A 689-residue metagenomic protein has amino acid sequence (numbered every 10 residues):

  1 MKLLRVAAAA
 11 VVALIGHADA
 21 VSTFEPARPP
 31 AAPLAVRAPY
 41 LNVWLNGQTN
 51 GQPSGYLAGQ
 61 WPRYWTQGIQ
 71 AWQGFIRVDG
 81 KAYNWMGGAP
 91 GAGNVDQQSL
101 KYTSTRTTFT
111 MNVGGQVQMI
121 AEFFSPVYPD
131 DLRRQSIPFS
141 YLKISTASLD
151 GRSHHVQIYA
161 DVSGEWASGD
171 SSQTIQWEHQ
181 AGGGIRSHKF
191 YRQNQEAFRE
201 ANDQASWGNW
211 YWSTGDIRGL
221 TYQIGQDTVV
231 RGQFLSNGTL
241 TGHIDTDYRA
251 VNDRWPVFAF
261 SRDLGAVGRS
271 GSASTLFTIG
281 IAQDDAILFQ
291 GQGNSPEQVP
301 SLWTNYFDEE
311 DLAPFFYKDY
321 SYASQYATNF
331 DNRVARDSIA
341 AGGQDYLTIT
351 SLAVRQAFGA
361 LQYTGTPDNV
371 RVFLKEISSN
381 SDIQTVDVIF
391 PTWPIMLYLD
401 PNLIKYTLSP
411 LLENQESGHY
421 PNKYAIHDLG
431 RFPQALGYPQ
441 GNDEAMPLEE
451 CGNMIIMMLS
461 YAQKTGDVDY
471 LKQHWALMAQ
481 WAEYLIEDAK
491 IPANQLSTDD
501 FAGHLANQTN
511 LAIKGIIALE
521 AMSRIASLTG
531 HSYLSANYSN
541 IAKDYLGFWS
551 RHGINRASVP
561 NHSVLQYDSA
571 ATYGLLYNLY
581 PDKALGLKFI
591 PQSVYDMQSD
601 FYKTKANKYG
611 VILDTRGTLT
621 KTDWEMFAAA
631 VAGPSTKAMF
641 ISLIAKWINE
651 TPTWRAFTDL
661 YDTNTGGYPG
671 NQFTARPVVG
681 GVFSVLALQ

Functional and structural regions predicted by a protein language model:
M1-S22, R269: Fungal secretory targeting signals
V21-P30, V127-P129, R134, S145 (+2 more regions): Acidic/polar, glycine-enriched structural segments that form the non-catalytic walls/loops of the carbohydrate-binding
P26-R63, M454-I455, T529, Y567-P591 (+1 more regions): C-terminal capping/lid segments that line or modulate ligand- or cofactor-binding pockets
A32, V36-Q116, I137, D203-Q204 (+2 more regions): An extended acidic
P39-G47, G74, M111, K143-S148 (+9 more regions): Well-ordered alpha-helical scaffold segments within catalytic/enzyme domains
A58-D96, A335-I339, I389-A435: Carboxylate/His-rich catalytic cores and anion/metal-binding grooves
G182-G242, E376-V388, P394-P401, E413-Q415 (+7 more regions): Extended ligand-binding clefts on enzyme/binding-domain cores
Q292-S324, S381-P492, Q508-M522, A526: Aromatic-rich carbohydrate-recognition surfaces in CAZymes
